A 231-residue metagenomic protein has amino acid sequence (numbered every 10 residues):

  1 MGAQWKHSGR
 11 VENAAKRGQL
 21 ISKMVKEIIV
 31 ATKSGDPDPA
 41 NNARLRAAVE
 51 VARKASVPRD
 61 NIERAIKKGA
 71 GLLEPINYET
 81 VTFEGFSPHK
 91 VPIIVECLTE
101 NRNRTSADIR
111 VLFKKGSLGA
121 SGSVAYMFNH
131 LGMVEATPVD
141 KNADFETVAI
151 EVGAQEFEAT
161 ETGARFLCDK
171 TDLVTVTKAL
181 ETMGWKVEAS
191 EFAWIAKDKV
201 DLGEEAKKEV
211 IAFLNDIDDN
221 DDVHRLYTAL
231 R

Functional and structural regions predicted by a protein language model:
M1-S121, Y126-M133, D201, R231: N-terminal cationic and glycine-rich segments that engage phosphates or anionic surfaces
E135-R231: Positively charged, low-complexity, intrinsically disordered RNA-binding extensions
